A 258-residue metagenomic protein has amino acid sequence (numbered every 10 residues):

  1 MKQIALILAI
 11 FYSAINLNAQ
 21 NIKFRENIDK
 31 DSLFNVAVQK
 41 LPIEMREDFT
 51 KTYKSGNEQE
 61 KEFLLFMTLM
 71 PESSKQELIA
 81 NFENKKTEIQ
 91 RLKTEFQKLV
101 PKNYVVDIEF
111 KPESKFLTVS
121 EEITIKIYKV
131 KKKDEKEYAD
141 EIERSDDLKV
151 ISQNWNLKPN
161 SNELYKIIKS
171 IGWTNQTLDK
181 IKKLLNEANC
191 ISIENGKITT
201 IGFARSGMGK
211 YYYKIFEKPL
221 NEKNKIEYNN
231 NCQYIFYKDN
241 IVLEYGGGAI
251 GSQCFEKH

Functional and structural regions predicted by a protein language model:
M1-F24: Bacterial Sec-dependent N-terminal signal peptides
Q3, L8, M208-K210, Q253-C254: Disordered, low-complexity tails and leader-like regions
I15, F96-N103, A188, S192: Short secondary-structure junctions and interdomain/linker hinges
Q20, L78-T94, N160, I171-E187 (+1 more regions): Ampiphathic alpha-helical segments that act as solvent-exposed interaction surfaces
Q20-S152: N-terminal export/targeting and maturation segments
K131-I226: Long, positively charged binding patches that form subdomain-scale interaction surfaces for polyanionic ligands
K218-H258: A cross-kingdom marker for long, charged
